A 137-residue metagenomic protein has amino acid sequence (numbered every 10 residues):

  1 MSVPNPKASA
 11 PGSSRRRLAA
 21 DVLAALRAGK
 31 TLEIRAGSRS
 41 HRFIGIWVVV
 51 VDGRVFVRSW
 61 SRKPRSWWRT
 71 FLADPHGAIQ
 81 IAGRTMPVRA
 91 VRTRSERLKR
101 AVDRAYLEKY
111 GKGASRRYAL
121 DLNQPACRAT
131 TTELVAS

Functional and structural regions predicted by a protein language model:
S2-H41: Short, conserved active-site entrance elements at the starts or edges of catalytic domains
V3-P11, H41, R62-S137: Short, structured beta-strand-loop surface elements
S14, A28, V51-D52, A82 (+1 more regions): General secondary-structure edge motif
L23-A24, W47, L122-Q124: Short secondary-structure boundary/capping segments
G29-R62, W68-R69, A90: Short beta-strand segments
